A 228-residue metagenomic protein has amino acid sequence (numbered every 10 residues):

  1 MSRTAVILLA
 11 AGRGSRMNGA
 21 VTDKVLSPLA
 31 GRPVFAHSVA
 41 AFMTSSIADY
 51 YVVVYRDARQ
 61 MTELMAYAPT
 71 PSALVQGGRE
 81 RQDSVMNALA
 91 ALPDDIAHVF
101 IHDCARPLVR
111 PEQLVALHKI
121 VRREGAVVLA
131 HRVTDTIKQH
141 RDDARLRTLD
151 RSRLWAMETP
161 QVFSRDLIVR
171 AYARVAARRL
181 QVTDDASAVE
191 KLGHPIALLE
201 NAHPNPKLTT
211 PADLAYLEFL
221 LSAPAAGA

Functional and structural regions predicted by a protein language model:
M1-A58: N-terminal glycine-rich phosphate-binding loop and ensuing alpha1 helix
S2, W155-A228: Conserved alpha/beta core of the MobA/IspD/sugar-nucleotide pyrophosphorylase nucleotidyltransferase superfamily
T4, P71-A73, L154: Short, conserved active-site loop motifs that form the nucleotide-linked donor/cofactor pocket
L8, F35, A88, H102-D103 (+3 more regions): Residue-level signal for inorganic ion chemistry
P28, L108, T148, V162 (+1 more regions): Short aromatic/basic micro-patch
R59-M65: Acidic helix N-cap motif at the loop->helix transition within catalytic regions of sugar-transfer enzymes
P71-L74, R79-A144, E158: Conserved beta-loop-beta/alpha segment of the NTase-like Rossmann-fold superfamily that binds/positions NTPs
R147-A156: A short, charged helix-loop
